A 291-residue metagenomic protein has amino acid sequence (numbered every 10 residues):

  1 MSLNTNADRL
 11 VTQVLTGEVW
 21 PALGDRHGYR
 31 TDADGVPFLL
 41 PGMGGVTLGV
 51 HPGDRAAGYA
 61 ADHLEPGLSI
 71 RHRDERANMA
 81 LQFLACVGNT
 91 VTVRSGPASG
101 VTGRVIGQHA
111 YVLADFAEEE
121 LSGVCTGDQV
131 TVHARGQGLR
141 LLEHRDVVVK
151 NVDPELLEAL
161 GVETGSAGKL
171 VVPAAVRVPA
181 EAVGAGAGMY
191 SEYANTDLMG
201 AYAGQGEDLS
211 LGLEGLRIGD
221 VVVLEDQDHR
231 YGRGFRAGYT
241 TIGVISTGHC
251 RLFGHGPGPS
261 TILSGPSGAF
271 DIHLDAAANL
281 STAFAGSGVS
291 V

Functional and structural regions predicted by a protein language model:
N4, D8-V291: Conserved mixed alpha/beta catalytic, RNA-binding, or beta-rich assembly cores of soluble enzyme, regulatory
